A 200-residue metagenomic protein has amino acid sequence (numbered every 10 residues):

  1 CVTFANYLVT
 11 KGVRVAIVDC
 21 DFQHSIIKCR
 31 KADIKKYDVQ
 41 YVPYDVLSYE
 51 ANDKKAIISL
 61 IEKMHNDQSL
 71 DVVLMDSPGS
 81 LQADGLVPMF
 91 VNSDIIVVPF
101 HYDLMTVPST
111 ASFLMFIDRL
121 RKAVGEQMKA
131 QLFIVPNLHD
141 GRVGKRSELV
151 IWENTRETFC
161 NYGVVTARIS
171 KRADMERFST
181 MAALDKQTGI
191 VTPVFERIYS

Functional and structural regions predicted by a protein language model:
V2-S80: P-loop/Walker-type NTP enzyme "switch/lid" segment
I17, M75, V98, I134-P136: Structural beta-sheet core signal
H24-S25, S80-Q82, M105-T106, L120 (+1 more regions): Catalytic P-loop NTPase motifs of RecA-like helicase/translocase cores
D84-L104: Inter-motif core of Ras-like GTPase G domains
T110-E126: Conserved C-terminal guanine-recognition region of P-loop GTPase G domains, centered on the G4
L138-D185: Beta-strand-loop-alpha "switch" segments that mediate conformational coupling across diverse proteins
A183-S200: NTP-binding/hydrolysis catalytic cores, primarily Walker-type P-loop NTPases
